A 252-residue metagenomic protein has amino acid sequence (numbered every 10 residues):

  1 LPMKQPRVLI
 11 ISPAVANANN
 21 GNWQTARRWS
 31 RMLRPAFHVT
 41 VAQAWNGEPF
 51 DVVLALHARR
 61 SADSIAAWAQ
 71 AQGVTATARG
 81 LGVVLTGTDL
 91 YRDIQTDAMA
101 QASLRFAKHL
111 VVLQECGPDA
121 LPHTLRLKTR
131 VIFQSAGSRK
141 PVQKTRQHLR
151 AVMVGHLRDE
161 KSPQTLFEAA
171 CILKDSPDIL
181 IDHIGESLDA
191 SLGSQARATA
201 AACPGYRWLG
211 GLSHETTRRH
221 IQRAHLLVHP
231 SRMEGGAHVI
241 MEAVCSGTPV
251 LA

Functional and structural regions predicted by a protein language model:
L104, G211-L212, R219-A224: Short alpha-helical donor nucleotide-sugar binding micro-motif in glycosyltransferases
R105-P141, R150: Donor nucleotide-sugar binding/catalytic pocket of nucleotide-sugar-dependent glycosyltransferases
Q143-K161, F167-K174, I181-I184: Conserved donor-binding/catalytic core segment of Leloir-type glycosyltransferases
S194-L212: Nucleotide-activated donor-binding/catalytic signature segment of Leloir-type glycosyltransferases, i.e., the conserved
R218, A237, M241-C245: Short alpha-helical segment that forms part of, or immediately flanks, the ligand-binding pocket in carbohydrate-active
R232: Aromatic "clamp/platform" in nucleotide-sugar-dependent glycosyltransferases that forms part of the donor/acceptor
P249-A252: Short hydrophobic beta-strand element within catalytic cores of glycosyltransferases and related nucleotide-activated
